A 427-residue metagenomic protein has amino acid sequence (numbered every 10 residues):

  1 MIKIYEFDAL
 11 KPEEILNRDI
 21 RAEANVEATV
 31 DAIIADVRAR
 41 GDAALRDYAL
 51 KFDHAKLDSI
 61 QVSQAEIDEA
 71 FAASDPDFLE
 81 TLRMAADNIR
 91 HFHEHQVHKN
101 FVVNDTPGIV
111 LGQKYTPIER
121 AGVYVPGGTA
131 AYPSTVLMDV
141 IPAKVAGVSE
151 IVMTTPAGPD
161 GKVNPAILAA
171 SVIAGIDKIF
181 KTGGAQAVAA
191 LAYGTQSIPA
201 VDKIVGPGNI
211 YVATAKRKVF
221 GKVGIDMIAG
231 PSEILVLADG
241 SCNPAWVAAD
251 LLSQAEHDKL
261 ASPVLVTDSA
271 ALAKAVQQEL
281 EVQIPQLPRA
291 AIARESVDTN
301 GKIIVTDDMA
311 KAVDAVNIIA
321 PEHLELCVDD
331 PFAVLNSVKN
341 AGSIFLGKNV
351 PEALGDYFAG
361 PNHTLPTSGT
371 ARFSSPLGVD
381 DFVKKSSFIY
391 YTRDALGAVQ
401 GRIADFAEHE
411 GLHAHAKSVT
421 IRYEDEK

Functional and structural regions predicted by a protein language model:
M1-E119: N-terminal Rossmann-like NAD(P)+-binding subdomain of aldehyde/semialdehyde dehydrogenases
I2-F7, K178-G183, I303-D308: Short acidic-hydrophobic, aromatic-tinged amphipathic segments that line or gate anion-handling sites
N104-A169: Conserved small-residue-rich beta-alpha loop and adjacent elements that most often cradle the phosphate/pyrophosphate
S149-P159, P263-S269, V276, G347: Short internal beta-strands
G175-W246, D250-S253, H257-S262: Conserved NAD(P)+-binding/catalytic subdomain of aldehyde/semialdehyde dehydrogenases
M227-T299, I303: A conserved active-site cap/scaffold subdomain adjacent to cofactor or substrate pockets
I318-K427: C-terminal core of ALDH-fold dehydrogenases
